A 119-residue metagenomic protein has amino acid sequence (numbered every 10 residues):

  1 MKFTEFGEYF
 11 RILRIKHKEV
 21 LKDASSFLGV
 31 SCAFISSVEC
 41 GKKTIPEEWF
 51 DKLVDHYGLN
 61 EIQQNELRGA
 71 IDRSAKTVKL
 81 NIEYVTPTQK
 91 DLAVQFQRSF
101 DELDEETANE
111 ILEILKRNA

Functional and structural regions predicted by a protein language model:
M1-K16, E106: A short, Lys/Arg-rich alpha-helix, primarily the initiator
F10, V38-E39, W49, Y57: DNA major-groove recognition helix of helix-turn-helix
R11, K22, D51: Residues within the helices of the helix-turn-helix
R14, S25, V54: The alpha-helix within a helix-turn-helix
K18-S36, L67: Short alpha-helical DNA-recognition segment
L28-I45, K52: Recognition helix of helix-turn-helix/homeodomain-like DNA-binding domains that insert into the DNA major groove
E48-E66, R73: DNA major-groove recognition helix of helix-turn-helix/homeodomain DNA-binding modules
N65-D101: Short, charged recognition helix plus adjacent turn of helix-turn-helix-like nucleic-acid-binding domains
